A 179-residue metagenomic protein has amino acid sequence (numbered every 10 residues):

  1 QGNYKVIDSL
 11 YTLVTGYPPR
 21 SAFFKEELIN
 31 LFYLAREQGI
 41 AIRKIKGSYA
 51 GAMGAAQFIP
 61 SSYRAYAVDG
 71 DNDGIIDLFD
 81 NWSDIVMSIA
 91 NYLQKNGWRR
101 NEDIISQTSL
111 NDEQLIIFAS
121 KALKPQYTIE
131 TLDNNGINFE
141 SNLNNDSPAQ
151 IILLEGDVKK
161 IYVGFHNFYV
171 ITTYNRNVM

Functional and structural regions predicted by a protein language model:
Q1, L31-R36, I89-N91: Short, functionally critical alpha-helical segments immediately adjacent to catalytic or ligand/cofactor-binding
Q1-K5, T15-S21, E37-R43, Q57 (+1 more regions): Secretory-pathway/luminal and periplasmic proteins that interact with or process carbohydrate-rich
Q1-Y11, Q107-L115: Acidic helix-start/capping segments at beta-turn-to-alpha-helix junctions
D8-F32, D69-D71: Acidic, His- and aromatic-enriched active-site or binding-groove loops in soluble protein domains that engage sugars
K25-K46, E130: A contiguous strand-loop segment
I42, K46-I171: Flexible, glycine-rich surface segments
N175-M179: Short, intrinsically disordered, charge-balanced linker/junction segments flanking boundaries in proteins
